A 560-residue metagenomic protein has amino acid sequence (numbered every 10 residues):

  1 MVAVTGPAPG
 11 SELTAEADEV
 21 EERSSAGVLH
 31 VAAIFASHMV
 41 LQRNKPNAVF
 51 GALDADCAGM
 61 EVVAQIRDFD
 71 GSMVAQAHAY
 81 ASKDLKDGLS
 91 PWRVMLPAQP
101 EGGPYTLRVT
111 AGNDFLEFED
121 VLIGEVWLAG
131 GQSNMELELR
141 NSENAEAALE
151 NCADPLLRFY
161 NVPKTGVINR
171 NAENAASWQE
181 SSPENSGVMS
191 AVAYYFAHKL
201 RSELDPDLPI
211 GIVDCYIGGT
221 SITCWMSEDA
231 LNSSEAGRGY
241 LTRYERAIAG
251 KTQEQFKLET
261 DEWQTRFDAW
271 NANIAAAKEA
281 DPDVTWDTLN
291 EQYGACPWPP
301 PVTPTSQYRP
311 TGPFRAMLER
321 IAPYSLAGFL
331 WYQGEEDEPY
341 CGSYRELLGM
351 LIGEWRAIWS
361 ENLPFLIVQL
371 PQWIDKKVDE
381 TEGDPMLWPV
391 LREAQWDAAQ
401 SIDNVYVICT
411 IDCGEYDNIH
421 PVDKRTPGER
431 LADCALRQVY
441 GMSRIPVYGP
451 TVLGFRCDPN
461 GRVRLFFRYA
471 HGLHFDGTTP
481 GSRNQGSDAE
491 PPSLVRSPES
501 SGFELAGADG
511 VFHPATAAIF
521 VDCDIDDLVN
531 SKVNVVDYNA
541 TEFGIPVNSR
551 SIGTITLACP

Functional and structural regions predicted by a protein language model:
V4-G6, G10-P560: Cell-envelope and extracellular/periplasmic
